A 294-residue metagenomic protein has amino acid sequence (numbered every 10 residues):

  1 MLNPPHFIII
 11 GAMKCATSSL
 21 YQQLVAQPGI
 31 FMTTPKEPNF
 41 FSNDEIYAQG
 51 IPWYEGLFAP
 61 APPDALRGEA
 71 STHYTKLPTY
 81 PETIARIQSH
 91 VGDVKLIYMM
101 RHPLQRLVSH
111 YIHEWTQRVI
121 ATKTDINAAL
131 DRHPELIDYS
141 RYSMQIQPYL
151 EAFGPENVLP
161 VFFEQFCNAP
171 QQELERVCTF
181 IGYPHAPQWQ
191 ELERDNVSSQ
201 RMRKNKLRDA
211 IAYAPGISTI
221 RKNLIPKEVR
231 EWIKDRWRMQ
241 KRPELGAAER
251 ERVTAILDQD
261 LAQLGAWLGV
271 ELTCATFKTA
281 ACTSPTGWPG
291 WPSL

Functional and structural regions predicted by a protein language model:
M1-L294: Anion-recognition interface
